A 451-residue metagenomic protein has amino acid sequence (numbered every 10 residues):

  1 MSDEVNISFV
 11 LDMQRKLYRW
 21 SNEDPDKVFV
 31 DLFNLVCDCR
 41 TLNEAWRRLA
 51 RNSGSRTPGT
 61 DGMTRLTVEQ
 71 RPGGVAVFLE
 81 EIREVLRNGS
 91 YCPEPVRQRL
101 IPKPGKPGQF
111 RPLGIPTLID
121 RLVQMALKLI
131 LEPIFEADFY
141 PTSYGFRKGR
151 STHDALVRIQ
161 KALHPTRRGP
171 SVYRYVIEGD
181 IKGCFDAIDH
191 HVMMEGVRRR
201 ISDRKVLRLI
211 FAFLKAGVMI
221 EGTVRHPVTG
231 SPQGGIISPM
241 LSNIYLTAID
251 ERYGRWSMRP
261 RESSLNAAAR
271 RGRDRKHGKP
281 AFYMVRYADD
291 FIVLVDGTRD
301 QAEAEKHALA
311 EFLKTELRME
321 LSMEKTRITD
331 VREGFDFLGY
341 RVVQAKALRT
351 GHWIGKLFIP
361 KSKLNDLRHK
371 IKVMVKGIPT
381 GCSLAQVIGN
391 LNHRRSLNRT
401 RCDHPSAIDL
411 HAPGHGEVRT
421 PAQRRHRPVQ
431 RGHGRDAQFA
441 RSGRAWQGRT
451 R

Functional and structural regions predicted by a protein language model:
M1-R451: Non-catalytic terminal/accessory segments
